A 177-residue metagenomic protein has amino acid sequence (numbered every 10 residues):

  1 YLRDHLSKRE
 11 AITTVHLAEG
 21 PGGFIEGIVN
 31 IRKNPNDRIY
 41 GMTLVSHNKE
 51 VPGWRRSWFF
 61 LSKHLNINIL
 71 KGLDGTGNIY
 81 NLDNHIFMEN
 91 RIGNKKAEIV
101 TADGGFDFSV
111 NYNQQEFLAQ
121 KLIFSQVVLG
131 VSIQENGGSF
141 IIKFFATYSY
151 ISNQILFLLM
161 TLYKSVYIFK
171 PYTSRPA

Functional and structural regions predicted by a protein language model:
Y1-F108, N113-S125: The AdoMet/dcAdoMet-binding core of the Class I SAM-like
K8-A11, E135-I141: Short, surface-exposed connector motifs at secondary-structure boundaries
R32-N34, I133-N136: Helix-to-beta-strand junctions that scaffold the AdoMet/dcAdoMet cofactor pocket in Class I SAM-dependent enzymes
V45-S46, A146-S149: Short "lid" loop at the C-terminus of a central beta-strand within the Rossmann-like core of SAM-dependent
G105, K143-T147: Short strand-turn motif at the edge of the Rossmann-like AdoMet-binding core
G130, G137-F144, Y167-F169: Conserved beta-strand signature within the Rossmann-like core of class I S-adenosyl-L-methionine
Q154-A177: Class I S-adenosyl-L-methionine
